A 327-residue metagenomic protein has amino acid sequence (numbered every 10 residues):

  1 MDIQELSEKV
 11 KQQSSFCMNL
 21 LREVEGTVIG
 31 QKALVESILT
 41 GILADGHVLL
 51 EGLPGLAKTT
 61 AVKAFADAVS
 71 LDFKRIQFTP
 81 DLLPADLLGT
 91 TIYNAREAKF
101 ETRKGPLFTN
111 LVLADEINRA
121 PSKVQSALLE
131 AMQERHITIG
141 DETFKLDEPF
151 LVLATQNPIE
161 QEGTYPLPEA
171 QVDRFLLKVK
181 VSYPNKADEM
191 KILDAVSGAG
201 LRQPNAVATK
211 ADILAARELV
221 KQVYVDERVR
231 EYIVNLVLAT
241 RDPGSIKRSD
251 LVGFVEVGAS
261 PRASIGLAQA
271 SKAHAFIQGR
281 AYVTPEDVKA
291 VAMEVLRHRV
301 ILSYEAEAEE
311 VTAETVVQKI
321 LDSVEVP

Functional and structural regions predicted by a protein language model:
M1-E5, V10, D242-P327: C-terminal engagement/docking regions of AAA+ P-loop ATPases
L6-S14, T27, T164, K178-D250 (+4 more regions): Conserved C-terminal "switch" segment of AAA+ ATPases
K11-L56: Pre-Walker A (pre-P-loop) alpha-helix and adjacent loop at the N terminus of AAA/AAA+ ATPase modules, a conserved
E36-T40, Y93-L113: Conserved alpha-helical scaffold flanking the Walker A/P-loop in AAA+ ATPase domains
I42-T79: Walker A/P-loop
G52, D115-E116, A127: Walker B catalytic acidic pair
L53, L87, T155: P-loop (Walker A) phosphate-binding loop of NTP-binding proteins
N94-K99, E116, A120, V124 (+2 more regions): Canonical AAA+ ATPase core
